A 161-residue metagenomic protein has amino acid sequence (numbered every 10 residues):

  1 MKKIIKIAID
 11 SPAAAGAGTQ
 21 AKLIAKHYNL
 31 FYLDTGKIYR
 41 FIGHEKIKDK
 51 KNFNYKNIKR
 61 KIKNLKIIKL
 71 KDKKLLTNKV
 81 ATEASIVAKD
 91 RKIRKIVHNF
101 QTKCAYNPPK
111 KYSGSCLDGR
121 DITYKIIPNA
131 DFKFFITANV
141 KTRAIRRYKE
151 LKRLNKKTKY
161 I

Functional and structural regions predicted by a protein language model:
K2-I7, Y112: Pre-Walker A (Motif I) flank of P-loop NTPase domains
I7-A25: Glycine-rich phosphate-binding P-loop
I9-S11, T35, G119-I122: Generic detector of well-ordered alpha-helical packing
A25-T35, K48-N52: Post-Walker A helix-loop "phosphate-sensing" segment adjacent to the P-loop in P-loop NTPases
Y28, P128-A130: Short, structured coil segments at secondary-structure junctions
I38-S115, D121-I127, K141-I145, K149-Y160: ATP-dependent small-molecule kinase phosphotransfer cores that center on conserved nucleotide phosphate-binding segments
S115, D131-F135: Short, well-ordered beta-strand core segments
A138: Histidine/lysine/aspartate-rich catalytic loop segments that bind and position anionic ligands
